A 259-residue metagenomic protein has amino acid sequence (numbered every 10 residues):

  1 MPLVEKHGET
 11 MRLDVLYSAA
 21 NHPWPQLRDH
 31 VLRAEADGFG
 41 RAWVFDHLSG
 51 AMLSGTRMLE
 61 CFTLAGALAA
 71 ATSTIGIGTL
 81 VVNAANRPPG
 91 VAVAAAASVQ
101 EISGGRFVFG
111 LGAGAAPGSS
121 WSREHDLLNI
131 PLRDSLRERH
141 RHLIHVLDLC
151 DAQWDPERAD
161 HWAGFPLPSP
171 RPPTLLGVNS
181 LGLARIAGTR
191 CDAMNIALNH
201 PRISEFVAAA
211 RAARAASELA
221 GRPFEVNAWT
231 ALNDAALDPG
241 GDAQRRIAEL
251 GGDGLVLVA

Functional and structural regions predicted by a protein language model:
M1-A259: Active-site-adjacent structural elements that line small-molecule/cofactor binding pockets in enzymes
